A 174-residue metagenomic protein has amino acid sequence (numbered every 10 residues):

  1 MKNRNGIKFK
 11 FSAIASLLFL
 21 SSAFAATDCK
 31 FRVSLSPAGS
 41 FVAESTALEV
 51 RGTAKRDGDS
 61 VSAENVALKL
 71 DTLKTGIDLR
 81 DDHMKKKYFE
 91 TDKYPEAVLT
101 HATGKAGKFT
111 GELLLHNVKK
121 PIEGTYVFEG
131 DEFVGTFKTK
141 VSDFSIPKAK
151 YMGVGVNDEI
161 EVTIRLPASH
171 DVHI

Functional and structural regions predicted by a protein language model:
M1-K2, K55: Short regulatory "switch" loops immediately downstream of catalytic or recognition motifs within protein catalytic
K2-I14: Bacterial N-terminal signal peptides that target proteins for export
S12-S22: Bacterial N-terminal signal peptides
F24-I174: Low-complexity, acidic/polar, glycine-enriched regions of mature
